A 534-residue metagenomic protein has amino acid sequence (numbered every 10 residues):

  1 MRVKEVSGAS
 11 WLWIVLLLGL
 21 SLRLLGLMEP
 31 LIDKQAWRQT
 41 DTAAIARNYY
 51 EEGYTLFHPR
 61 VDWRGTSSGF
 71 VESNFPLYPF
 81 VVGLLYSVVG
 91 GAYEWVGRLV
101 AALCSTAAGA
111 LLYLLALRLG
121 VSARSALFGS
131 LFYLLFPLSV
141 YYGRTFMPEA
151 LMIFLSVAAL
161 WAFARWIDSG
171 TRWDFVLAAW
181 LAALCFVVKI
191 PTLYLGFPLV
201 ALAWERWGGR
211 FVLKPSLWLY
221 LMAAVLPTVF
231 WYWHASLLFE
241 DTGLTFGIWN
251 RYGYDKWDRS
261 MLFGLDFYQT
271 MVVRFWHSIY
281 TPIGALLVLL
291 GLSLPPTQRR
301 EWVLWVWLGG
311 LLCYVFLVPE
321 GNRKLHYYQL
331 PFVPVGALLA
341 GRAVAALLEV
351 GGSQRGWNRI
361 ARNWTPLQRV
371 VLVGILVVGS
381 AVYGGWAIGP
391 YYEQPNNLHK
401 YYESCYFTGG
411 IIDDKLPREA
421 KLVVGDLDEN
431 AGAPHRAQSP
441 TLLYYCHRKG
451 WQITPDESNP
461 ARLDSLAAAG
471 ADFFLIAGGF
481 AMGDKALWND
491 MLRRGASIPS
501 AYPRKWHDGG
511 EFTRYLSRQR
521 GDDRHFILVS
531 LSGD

Functional and structural regions predicted by a protein language model:
V3, L117-R124, A159-F175, C185 (+1 more regions): Membrane-interface transmembrane helices that cradle and orient dolichyl/undecaprenyl
V3-S10, R118, T171, W207-L219 (+3 more regions): Membrane-interface helix-loop-helix junctions at transmembrane boundaries of multi-pass membrane enzymes, predominantly
L12-L17, L221-V225, V344-G389: Signature aromatic-anchored transmembrane alpha helix within multi-pass, membrane-resident enzymes that catalyze glycan
W13-L16, L127, Y133, W180-A182 (+6 more regions): Transmembrane alpha-helix segments characteristic of polytopic inner-membrane glycan-assembly/cell-envelope
D41-E52, L184, L195-R300, L311-R323 (+4 more regions): Transmembrane-lumen/periplasm boundary regions of multi-pass, lipid-linked membrane glycan transferases
W95-G120, A158-A162: Transmembrane-helix motifs of polytopic, lipid-linked glycan transferases
Y141-L151: Short acidic/glycine- and proline-prone juxtamembrane loop motifs at membrane-interface regions of multi-pass membrane
G374-G509: Catalytic lumenal/periplasmic loop and adjoining terminal transmembrane helix of membrane glycan-assembly enzymes
